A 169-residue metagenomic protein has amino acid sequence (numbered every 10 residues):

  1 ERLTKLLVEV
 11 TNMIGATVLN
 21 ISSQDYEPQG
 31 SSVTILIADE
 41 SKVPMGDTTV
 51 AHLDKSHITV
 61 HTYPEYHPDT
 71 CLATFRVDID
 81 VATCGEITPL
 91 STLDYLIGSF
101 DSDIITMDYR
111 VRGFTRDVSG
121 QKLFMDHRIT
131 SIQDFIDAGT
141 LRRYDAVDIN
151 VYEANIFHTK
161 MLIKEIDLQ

Functional and structural regions predicted by a protein language model:
E1-Q169: Polybasic/polar functional segments that serve as interface/processing modules
